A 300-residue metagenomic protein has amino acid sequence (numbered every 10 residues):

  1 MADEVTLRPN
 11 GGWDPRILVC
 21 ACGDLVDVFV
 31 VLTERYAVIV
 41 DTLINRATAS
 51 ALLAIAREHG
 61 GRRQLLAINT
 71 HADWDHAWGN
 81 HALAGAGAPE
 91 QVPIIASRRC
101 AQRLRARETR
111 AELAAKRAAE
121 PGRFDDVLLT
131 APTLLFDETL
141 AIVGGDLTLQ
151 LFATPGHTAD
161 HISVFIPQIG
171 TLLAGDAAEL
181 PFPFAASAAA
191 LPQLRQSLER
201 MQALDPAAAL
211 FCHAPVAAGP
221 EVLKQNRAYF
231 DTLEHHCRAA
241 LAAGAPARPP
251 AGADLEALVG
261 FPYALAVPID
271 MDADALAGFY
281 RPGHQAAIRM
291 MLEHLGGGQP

Functional and structural regions predicted by a protein language model:
V5-E58, S163-D176: Conserved beta-strand hairpin/beta-sheet module of binuclear metal-dependent hydrolase folds, prominently
V5-L7, T130-F152: Short, conserved active-site entrance elements at the starts or edges of catalytic domains
G11-P15, E120-F124, G145-L147: Short Pro/Gly-enriched beta-strand edge/turn motifs at strand-loop
V31, D41, A56, H71 (+8 more regions): Divalent metal-coordination and catalytic microenvironments
A37, I44-R46, A141, T148-P155 (+2 more regions): Metallo-beta-lactamase
S50, A54-L135: Active-site HxH/HxHxD metal-binding segment of metal-dependent hydrolases
A203, V216-P300: Accessory terminal helices/loops
